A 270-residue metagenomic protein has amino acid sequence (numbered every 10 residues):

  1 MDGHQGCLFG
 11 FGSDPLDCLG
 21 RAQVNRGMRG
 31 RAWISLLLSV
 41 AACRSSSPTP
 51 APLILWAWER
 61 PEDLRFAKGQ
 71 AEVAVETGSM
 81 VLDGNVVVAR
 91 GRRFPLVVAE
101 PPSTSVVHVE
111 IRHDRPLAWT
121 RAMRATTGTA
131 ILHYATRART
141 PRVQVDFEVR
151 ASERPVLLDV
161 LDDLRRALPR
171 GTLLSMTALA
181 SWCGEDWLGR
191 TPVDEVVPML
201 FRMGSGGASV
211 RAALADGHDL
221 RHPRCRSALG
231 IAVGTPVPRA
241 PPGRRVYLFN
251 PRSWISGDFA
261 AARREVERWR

Functional and structural regions predicted by a protein language model:
F9-F11: Aromatic (phenylalanine/tyrosine) cluster motif
N25-W33: Bacterial N-terminal signal peptides that target proteins for export
P48-P52, V81-E195, R202: Chitinase-like catalytic core of GlcNAc-active glycosidases
L53-A57, A71-V75, S103-V107, V143 (+4 more regions): Hydrophobic faces of well-ordered beta-strands that scaffold small-molecule active sites in alpha/beta enzyme cores
E59-D83, Y134, A138-T140: Catalytic domains of carbohydrate-active enzymes, especially glycoside hydrolases
S205-R270: C-terminal active-site rim and adjoining tail of enzyme catalytic domains
